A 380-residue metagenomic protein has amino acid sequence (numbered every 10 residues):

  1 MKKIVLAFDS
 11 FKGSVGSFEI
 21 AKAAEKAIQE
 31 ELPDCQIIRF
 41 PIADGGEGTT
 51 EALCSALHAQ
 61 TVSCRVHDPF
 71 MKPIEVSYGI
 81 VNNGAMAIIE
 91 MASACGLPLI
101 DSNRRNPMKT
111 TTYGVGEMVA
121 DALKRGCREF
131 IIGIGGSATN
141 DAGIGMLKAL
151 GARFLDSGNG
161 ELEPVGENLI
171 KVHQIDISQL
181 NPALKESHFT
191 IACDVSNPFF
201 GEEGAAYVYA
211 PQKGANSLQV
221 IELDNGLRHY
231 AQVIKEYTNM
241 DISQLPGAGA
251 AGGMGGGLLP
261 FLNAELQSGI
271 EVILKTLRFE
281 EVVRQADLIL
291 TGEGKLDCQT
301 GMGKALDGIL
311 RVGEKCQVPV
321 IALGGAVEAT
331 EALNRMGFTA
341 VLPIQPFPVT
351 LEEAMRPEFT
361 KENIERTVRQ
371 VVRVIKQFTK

Functional and structural regions predicted by a protein language model:
K2-I134, A138-K380: N-terminal loops that bind phosphate or other acidic moieties and the adjacent beta-alpha structural core
